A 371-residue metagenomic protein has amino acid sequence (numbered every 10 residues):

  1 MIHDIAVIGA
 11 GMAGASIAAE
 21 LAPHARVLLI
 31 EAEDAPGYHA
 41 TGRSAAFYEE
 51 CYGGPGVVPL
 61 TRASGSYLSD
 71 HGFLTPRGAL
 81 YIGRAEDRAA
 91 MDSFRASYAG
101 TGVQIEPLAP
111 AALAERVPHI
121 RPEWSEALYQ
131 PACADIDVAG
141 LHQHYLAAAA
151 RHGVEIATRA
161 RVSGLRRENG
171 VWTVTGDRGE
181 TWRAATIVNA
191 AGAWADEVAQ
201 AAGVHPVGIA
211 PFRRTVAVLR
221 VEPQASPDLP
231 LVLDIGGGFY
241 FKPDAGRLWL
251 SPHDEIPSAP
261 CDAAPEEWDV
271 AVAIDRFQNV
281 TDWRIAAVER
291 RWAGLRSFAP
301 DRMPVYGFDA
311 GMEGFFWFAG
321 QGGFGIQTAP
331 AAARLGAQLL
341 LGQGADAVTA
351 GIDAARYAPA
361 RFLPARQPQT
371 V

Functional and structural regions predicted by a protein language model:
M1-G11: Beta1/beta-strand and adjacent pyrophosphate-binding region of the FAD-binding site in flavoprotein oxidoreductases
H3-D4, G311-V371: C-terminal lid/capping helical subdomain adjacent to the catalytic/cofactor pocket in oxidative enzymes
A22-T41: Glycine-rich FAD pyrophosphate-binding loop
G37, E180-P230, A347: Central helical "cap/lid" subdomain
A45-R116, W124-S125, G238-F239, R276: Dinucleotide-binding Rossmann-like beta1-alpha1 core, especially the glycine-rich loop that anchors the ADP
P59-L60, Y81-A90, L128-A147, A263-D269: Short beta-strand to alpha-helix junction loop
Y129-A185: Helical element adjacent to the flavin cofactor pocket in flavoenzyme catalytic cores
H205-P206, V221-G314, A319: Active-site lid/adjacent beta-loop-alpha segment flanking the redox-cofactor pocket in flavoenzymes
